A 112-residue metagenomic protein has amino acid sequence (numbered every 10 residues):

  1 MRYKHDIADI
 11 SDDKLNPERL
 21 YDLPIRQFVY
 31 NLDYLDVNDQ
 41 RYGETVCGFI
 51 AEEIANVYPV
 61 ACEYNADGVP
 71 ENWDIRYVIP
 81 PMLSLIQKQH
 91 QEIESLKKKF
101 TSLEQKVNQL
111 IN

Functional and structural regions predicted by a protein language model:
Y3-S11, R41-E44: Short, polar/charged loop or turn motifs at beta-strand boundaries
K4-D6, V60, Y64-N112: C-terminal intramolecular chaperone/auto-processing assembly modules
L15-L32, V37: Acidic, glycine-rich loop-and-strand cores that form catalytic or ligand-binding grooves in diverse globular domains
E18, C47-G48: Residues that recognize and position ribonucleotide moieties
D22-I25, A51-E63: Glycine-rich, acidic and aromatic/proline-enriched surface loops and short helix-turn segments that act as binding
L35, Q40-E44, N72: Conserved phosphate/pyrophosphate-binding and hydrolysis machinery centered on Walker-type P-loop NTPases, extending
